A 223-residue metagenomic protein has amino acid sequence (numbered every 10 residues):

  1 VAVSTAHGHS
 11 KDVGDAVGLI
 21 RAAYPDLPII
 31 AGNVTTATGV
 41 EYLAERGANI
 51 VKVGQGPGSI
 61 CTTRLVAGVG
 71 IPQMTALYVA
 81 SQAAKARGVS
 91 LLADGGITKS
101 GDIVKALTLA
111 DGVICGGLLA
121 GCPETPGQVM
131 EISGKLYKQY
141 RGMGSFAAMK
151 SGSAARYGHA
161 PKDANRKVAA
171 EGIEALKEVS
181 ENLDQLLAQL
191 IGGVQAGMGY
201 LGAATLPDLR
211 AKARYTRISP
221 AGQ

Functional and structural regions predicted by a protein language model:
V1-Q139, G158-N165, L201: Alpha/beta enzyme core
I132-K135, G152, Q195: Alpha-helical structural elements
F146, G152-Y157: Anionic-ligand binding region
H159-Q223: C-terminal extensions of enzymes
